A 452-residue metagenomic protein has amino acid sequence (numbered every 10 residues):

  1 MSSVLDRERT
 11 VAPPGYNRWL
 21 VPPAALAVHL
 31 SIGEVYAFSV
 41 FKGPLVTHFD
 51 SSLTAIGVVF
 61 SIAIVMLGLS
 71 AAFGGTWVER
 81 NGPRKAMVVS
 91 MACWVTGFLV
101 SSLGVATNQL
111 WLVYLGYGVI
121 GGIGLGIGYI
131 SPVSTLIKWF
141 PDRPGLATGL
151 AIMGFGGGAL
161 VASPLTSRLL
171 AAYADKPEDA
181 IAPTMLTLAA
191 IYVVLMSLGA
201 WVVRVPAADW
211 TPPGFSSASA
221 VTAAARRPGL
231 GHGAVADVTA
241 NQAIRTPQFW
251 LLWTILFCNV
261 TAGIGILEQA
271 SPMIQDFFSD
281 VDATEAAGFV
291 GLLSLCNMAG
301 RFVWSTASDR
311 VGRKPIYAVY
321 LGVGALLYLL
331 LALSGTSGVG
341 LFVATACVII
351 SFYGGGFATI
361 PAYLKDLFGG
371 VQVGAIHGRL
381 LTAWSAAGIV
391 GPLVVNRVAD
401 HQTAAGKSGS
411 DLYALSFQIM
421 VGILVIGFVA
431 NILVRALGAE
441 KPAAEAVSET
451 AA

Functional and structural regions predicted by a protein language model:
F38-G43, S163, N241-W304, G391-N396: Extracytoplasmic gate region of multi-pass secondary transporters
L45, G126-F140, A147-T148, G355-F368: Intracellular juxtamembrane helix-capping segments at the cytosolic ends of symmetry-related transmembrane helices
S70-P83, R301-G312, A399: Helix-to-loop junctions at the C-terminal end of transmembrane segments in multipass secondary transporters
R80-M91, D309-L321: Cytoplasmic membrane-interface "Motif A"-like loop-to-helix N-cap segments of 12-TM Major Facilitator Superfamily
A92-A106, V323-T336: C-terminal ends and interior cores of transmembrane alpha-helices in multi-pass membrane transporters/permeases
L110-I127, F257, G340-G355: Hydrophobic core of transmembrane alpha-helices in multi-pass small-molecule transporters, especially MFS/SLC-type
A159, L367-T403: A late C-terminal transmembrane helix in Major Facilitator Superfamily
A182-W201, L415-L433: Symmetry-related core transmembrane helices of the 12-TM Major Facilitator Superfamily/SLC fold
